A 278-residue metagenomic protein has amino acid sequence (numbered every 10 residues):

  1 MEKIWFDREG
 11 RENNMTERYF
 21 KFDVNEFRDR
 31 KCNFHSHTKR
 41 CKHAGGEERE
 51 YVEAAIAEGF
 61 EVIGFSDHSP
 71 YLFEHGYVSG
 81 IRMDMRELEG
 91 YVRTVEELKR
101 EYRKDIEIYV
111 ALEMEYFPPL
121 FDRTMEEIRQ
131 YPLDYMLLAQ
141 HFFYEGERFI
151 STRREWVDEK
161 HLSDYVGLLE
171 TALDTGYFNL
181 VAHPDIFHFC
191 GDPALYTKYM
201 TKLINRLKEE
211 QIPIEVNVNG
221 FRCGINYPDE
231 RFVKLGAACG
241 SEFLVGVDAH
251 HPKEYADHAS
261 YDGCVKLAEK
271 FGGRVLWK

Functional and structural regions predicted by a protein language model:
E2-Y116, C190-I204, Q211, V218 (+3 more regions): An N-terminally biased module of ancient metal coordination in phosphate/nucleic-acid-related enzymes
F20-D23, E48-E61, P119-L133, Y165-G176 (+2 more regions): Short amphipathic alpha-helices and their capping/turn segments at secondary-structure boundaries
K42, L137-C239: Domain-core and long-helix interface of multi-subunit machines
E47-E48, V78-G80, R123-E126, I150-R153 (+3 more regions): Short, glycine/charged-enriched secondary-structure capping and boundary segments
I106-S151: Hydrophobic alpha-helical segments and helix pairs
G220-E269, R274: H/E-rich (His + Asp/Glu) clusters that bind or coordinate divalent metals
